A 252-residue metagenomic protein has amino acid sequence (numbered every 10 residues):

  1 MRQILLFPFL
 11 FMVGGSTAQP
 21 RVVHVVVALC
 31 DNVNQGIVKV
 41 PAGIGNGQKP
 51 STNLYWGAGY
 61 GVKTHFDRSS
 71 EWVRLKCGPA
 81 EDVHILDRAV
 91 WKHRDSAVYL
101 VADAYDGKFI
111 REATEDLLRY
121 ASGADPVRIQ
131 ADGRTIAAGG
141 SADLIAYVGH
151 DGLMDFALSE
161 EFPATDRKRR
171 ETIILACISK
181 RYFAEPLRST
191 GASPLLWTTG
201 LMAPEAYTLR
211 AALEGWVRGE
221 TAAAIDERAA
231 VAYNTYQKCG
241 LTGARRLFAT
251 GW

Functional and structural regions predicted by a protein language model:
Q3-M12: Sec-dependent N-terminal signal peptides
T17-K76: Boundary/activation segment at the start of structured domains
A18-V23, R94-A97, G140-S141: A short, charged/proline- and glycine-enriched loop that marks the coil->beta-strand transition at the N-terminal
H24-V33, D103-Y105, V148-H150, T198-G200: Short loop/turn segments at strand-loop or loop-helix junctions that form parts of catalytic or ligand-binding pockets
P50-A138: Functional beta-strand-loop-alpha-helix junction segments that form "active/interaction loops" within catalytic
F66, S70, A121-D125, A146-G152 (+3 more regions): Sec/Tat-exported extracytoplasmic proteins
A137-G215: Catalytic cores of nucleophile-dependent amide-cleaving enzymes
A223-W252: Caspase-like cysteine protease fold
